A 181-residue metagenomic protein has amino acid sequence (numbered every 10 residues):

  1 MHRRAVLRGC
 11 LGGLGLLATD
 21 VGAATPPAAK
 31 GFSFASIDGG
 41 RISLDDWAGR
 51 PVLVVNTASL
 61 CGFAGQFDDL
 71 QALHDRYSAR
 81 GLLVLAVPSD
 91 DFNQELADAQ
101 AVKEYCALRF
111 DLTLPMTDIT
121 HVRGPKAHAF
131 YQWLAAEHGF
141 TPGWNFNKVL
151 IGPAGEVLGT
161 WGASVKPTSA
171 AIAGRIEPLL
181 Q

Functional and structural regions predicted by a protein language model:
M1-G13: N-terminal secretory signal peptides and thylakoid transit peptides that target proteins across membranes
A18-T19: N-terminal signal peptide c-region/cleavage motif recognized by signal peptidases
A23-D45: N-terminal "domain-start" segment that seeds a small globular fold
K30-G31, D118, G152: Terminal helix/beta-alpha structural elements that buttress the NAD(P)+-binding lobe
W47-G62, V84-V87: Short active-site neighborhood of thiol/selenol oxidoreductases, capturing the structured segment around
S59, D75-A79, A107, D111 (+3 more regions): Sec-exported extracytoplasmic/periplasmic mature domains
F63-A127: Structural microenvironment flanking redox-active thiols in thiol-disulfide oxidoreductases
Q132, E137-Q181: Thiol-/selenol-based redox modules, centered on thioredoxin-like and closely related oxidoreductase domains
